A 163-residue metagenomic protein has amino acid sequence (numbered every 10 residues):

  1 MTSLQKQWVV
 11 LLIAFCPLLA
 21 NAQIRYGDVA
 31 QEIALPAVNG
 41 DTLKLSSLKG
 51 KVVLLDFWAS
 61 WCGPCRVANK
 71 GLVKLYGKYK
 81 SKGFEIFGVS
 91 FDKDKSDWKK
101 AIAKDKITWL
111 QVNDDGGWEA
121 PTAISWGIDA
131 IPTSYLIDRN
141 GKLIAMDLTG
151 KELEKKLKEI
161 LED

Functional and structural regions predicted by a protein language model:
M1-R25: Bacterial Sec-dependent N-terminal signal peptides
A20-S47, E162: N-terminal "domain-start" segment that seeds a small globular fold
A30-Q31, V53, I131-P132: Short loop/turn microsegments at loop-to-beta-strand junctions
L45-C62: Short active-site neighborhood of thiol/selenol oxidoreductases, capturing the structured segment around
K49-K51, S81, I107, I128: Active-site acidic short loop of glycosyltransferases
F57-K74: Conserved redox-active cysteine motifs that mediate thiol-disulfide chemistry, especially di-cysteine Cys-X(1-2)-Cys
K82-S96, T108-G117: Thiol-based oxidoreductase modules, predominantly thioredoxin-like and allied folds used for disulfide exchange
D105-I107, D114-I160: Thiol/disulfide oxidoreductase modules built on the thioredoxin-like
